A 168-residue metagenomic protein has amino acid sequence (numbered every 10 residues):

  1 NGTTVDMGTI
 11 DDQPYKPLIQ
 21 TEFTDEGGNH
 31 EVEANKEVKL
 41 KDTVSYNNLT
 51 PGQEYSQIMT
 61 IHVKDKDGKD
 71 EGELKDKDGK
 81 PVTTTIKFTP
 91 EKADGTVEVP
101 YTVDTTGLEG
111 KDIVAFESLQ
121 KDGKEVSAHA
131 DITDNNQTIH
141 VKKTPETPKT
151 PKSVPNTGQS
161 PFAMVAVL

Functional and structural regions predicted by a protein language model:
N1-L168: Extracellular Ser/Thr- and Pro-rich, acidic-biased low-complexity repeat/linker "stalks"
